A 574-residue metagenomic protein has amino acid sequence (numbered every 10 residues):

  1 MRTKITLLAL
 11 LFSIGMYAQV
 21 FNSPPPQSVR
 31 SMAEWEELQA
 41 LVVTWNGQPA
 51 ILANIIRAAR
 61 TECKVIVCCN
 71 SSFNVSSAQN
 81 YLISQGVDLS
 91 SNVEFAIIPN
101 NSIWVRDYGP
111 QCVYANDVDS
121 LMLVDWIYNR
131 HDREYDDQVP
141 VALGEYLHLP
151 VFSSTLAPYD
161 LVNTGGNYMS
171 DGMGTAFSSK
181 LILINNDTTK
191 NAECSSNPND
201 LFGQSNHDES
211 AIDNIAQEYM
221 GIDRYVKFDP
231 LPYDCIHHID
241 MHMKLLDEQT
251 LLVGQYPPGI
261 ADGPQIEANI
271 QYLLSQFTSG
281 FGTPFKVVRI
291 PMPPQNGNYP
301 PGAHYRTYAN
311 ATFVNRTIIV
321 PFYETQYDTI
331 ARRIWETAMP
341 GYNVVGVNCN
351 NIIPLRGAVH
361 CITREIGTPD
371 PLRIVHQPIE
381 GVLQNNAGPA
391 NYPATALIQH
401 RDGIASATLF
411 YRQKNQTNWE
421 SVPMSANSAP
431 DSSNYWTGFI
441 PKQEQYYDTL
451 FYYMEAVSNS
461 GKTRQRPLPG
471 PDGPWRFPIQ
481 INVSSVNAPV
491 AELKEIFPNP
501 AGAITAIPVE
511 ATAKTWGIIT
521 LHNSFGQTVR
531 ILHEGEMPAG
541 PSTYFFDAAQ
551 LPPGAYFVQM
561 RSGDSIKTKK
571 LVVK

Functional and structural regions predicted by a protein language model:
M1-I5, T329, V573-K574: Positively charged n-region of N-terminal signal peptides that target proteins for export
M1-V20: Bacterial Sec-dependent N-terminal signal peptides
Q19-R373: The feature marks the mature, well-folded catalytic cores of soluble enzymes
L183, T325, I366, S425 (+2 more regions): A generic structural motif
N343-N351, K462-R464, G554-V558: Low-complexity, intrinsically disordered Gly/Pro/Thr-rich segments
I366-V483: Glycan-association/targeting regions that enable binding to alpha-glucans and other polysaccharides
A488-F497, A501-K574: C-terminal outer-membrane/trafficking sorting elements
